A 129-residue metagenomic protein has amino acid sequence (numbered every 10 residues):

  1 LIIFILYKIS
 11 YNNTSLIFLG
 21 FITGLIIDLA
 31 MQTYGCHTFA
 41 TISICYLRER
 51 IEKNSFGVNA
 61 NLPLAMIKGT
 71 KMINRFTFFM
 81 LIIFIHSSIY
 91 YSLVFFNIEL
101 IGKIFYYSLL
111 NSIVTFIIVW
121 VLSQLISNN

Functional and structural regions predicted by a protein language model:
L1-N129: Terminal, non-globular segments
